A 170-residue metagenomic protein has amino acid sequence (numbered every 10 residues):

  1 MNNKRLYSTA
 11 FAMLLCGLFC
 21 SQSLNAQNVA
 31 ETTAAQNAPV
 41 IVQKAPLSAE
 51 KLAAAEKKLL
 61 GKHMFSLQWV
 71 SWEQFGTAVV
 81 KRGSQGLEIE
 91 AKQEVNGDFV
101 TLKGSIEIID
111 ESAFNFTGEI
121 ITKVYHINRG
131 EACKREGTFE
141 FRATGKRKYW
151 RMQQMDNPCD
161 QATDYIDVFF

Functional and structural regions predicted by a protein language model:
N2-F11: Bacterial N-terminal signal peptides that target proteins for export
A10-F19: Bacterial N-terminal signal peptides
L24-A26: Boundary at the C-terminal end of the N-terminal hydrophobic targeting segment
A34-A78, A91-Q93, K148-D156, A162: Tryptophan-anchored aromatic micro-motifs
L67-S71, T77-I108: N-terminal glycine/threonine-rich, aromatic-flanked beta-hairpin/loop signature
R82-G83, E107-N115, F141-R147: A short, structured loop/turn motif at beta-sheet edges
L102-K103, I109-E111, Q153-F170: Edge beta-strand at a domain terminus
F116-G145: An anionic, turn-rich surface loop/hairpin at beta-sheet edges that serves as a generic interaction/coordination patch
